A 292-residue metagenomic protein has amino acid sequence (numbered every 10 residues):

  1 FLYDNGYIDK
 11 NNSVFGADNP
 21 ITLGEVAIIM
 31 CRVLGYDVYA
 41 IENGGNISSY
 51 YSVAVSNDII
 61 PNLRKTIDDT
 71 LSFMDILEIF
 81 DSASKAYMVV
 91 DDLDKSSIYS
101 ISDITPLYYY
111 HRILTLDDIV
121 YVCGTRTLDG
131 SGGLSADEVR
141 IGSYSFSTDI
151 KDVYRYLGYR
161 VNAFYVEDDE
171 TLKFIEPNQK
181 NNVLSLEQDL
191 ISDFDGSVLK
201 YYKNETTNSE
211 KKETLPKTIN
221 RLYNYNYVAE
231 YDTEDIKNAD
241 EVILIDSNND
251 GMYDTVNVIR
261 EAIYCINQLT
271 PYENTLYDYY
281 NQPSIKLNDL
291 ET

Functional and structural regions predicted by a protein language model:
F1-D189: N-terminal propeptides
Y99-T292: Solvent-exposed hydroxyl-ligand-binding patches built from regularly spaced Ser/Thr and small hydrophobics
